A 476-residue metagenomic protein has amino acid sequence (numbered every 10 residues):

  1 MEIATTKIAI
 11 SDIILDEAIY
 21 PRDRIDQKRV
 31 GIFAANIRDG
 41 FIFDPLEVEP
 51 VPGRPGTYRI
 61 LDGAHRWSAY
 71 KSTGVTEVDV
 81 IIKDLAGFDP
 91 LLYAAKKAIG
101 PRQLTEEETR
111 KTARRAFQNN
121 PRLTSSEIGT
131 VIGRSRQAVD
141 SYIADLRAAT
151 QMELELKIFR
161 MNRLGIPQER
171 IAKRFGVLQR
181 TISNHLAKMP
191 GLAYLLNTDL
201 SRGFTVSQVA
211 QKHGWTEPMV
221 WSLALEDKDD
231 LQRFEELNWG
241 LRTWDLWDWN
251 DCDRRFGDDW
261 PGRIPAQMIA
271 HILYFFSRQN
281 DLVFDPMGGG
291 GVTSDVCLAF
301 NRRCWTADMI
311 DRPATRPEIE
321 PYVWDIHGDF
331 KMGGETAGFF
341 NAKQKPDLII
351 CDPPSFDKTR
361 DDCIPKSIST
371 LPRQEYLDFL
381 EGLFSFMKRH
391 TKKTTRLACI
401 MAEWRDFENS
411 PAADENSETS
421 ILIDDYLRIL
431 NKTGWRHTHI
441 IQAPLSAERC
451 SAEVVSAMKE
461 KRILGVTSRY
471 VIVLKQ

Functional and structural regions predicted by a protein language model:
M1-K83, C252: Short, charged/polar connector segments at secondary-structure boundaries
T5, D62, N119-N120, R163 (+2 more regions): Helix-turn-helix/winged-helix DNA-binding modules
I13-L15, A113, W247: Bulky hydrophobic/aromatic "packing anchor" residues in well-ordered structure
E17-A34, W67-L164, A187-M189, Y194-N197: Amphipathic, charge-rich alpha-helical segments that serve as recognition/docking helices
P21, H65-R66, P101, R302 (+1 more regions): Short, cationic motifs built from Arg/Lys/His that form the positively charged side of catalytic pockets
R54-G56, M152, S468: Exposed loop/turn and edge beta-strand positions of beta-sandwich/beta-sheet ligand-binding modules
D62-H65, E108, I264: A generic structural signal for residues located within well-ordered alpha-helices of large catalytic or ligand-binding
I158-G176, T181-S183, A187-Q476: Class I S-adenosyl-L-methionine-dependent methyltransferase catalytic core
